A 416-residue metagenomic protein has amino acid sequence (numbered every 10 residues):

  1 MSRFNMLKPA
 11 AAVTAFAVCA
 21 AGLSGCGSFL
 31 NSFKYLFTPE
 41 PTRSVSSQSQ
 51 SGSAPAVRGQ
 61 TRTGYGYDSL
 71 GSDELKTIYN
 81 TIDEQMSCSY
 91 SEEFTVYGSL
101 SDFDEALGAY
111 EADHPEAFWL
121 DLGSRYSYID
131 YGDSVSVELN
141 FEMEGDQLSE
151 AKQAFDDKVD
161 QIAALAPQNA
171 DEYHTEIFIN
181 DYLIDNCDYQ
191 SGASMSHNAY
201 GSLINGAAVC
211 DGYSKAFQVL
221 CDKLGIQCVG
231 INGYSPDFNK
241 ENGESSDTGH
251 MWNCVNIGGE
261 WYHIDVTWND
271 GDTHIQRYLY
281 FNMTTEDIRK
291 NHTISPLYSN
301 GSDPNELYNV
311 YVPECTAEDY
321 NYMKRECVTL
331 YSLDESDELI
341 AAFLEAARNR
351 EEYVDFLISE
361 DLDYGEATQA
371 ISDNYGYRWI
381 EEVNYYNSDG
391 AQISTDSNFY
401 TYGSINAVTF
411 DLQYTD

Functional and structural regions predicted by a protein language model:
S2-L30: Sec-dependent N-terminal signal peptides of Gram-positive bacterial secreted proteins and lipoproteins
A10, A20-L23, C210-D211, K215 (+1 more regions): Conserved structured core elements
G25-A170, T293-D416: N-terminal accessory/pre-domain segments preceding catalytic cores
G145-D146, D185-Q190, V209-C210, S235-F238 (+2 more regions): Solvent-exposed loop/turn segments at secondary-structure junctions within structured extracellular/periplasmic domains
Q147-S202: Secondary-structure boundary elements
S194-M195, G201-I204, G212-V219: Conserved active-site-adjacent core of cysteine acyl-enzyme catalytic domains
I204-G206, G225: Long alpha-helical, hydrophobic tracts
G212-I288: Hydrophobic/aromatic-rich core segments of domains that either
